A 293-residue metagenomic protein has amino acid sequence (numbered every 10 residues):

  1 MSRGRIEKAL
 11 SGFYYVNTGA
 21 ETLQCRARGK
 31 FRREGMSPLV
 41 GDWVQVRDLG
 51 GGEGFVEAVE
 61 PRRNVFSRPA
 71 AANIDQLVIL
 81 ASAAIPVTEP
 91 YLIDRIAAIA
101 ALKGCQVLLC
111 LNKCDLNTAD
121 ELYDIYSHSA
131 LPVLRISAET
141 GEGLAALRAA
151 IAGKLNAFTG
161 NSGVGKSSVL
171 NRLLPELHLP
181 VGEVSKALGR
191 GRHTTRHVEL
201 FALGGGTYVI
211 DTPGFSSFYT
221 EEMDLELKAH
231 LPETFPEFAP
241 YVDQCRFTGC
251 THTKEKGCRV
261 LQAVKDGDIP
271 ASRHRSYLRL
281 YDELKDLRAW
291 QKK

Functional and structural regions predicted by a protein language model:
M1-L10: Structural detector for short beta-strands of small beta-barrel domains
G12-V16: Short aromatic-glycine-enriched beta-strand elements
T22-G29: A short macromolecule-binding patch
G29, G35-G52, A58-L77, S82-A83 (+6 more regions): Helix-rich effector regions associated with P-loop NTPase G domains
V87, N117-T118, E142, S216-Y219: Catalytic P-loop NTPase motifs of RecA-like helicase/translocase cores
L92-R95: Charged helix-capping and loop-helix junction motifs
K113-V164: Canonical P-loop GTPase G-domain recognition
K166-G182: A conserved segment at the C-terminal end of the G1
